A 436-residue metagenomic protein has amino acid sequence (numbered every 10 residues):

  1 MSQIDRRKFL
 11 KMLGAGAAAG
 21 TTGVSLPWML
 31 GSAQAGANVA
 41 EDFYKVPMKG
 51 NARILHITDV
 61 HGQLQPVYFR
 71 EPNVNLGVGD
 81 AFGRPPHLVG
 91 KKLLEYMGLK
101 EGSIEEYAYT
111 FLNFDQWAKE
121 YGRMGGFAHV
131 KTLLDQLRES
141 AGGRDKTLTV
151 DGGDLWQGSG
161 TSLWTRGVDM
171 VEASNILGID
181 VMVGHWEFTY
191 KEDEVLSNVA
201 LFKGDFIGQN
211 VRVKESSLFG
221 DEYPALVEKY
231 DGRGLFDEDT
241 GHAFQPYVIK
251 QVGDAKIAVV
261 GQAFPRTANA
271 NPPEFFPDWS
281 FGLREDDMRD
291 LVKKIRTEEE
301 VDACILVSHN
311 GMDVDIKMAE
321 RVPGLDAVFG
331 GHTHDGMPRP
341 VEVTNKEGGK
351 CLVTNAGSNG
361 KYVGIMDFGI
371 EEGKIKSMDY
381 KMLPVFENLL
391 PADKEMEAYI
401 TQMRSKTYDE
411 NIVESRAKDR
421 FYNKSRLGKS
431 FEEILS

Functional and structural regions predicted by a protein language model:
I4-G16, G20-G31, G36-F386: Acidic, metal/ion-coordinating pockets
P391-S436: Hard-cation-handling environments
